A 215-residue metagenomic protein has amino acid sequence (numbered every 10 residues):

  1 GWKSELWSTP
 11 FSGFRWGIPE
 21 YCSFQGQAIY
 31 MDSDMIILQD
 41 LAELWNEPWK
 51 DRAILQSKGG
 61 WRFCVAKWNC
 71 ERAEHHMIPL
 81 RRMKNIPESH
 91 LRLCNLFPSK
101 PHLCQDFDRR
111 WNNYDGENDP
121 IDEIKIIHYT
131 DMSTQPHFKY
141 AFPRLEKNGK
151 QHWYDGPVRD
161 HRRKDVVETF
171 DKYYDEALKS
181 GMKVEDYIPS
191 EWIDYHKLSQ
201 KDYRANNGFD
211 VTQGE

Functional and structural regions predicted by a protein language model:
G1-I18: Glycine/proline-rich, flexible active-site/cofactor-binding loop segments that harbor closely spaced acidic
G1-K3, F63-V65, D115-D119: Short, solvent-exposed polar/charged micro-motifs at secondary-structure junctions
T9, W16, A42, Q105 (+1 more regions): Flexible, active-site-adjacent loop/turn segments at secondary-structure boundaries
F14-K58, A66-E74: GT-A fold catalytic core of metal-dependent nucleotide-sugar glycosyltransferases, centered on the diacidic
I18, I54, F63-K67, C104-D106 (+1 more regions): Conserved hydrophobic/aromatic beta-strand scaffold that supports enzyme active sites
K58-G60, D194: Long, charge-rich low-complexity segments
G60-W61, D122: Short, solvent-exposed loop/turn segments at the edges of secondary structure
E74-E215: A glycosyltransferase accessory/donor-loop signature
